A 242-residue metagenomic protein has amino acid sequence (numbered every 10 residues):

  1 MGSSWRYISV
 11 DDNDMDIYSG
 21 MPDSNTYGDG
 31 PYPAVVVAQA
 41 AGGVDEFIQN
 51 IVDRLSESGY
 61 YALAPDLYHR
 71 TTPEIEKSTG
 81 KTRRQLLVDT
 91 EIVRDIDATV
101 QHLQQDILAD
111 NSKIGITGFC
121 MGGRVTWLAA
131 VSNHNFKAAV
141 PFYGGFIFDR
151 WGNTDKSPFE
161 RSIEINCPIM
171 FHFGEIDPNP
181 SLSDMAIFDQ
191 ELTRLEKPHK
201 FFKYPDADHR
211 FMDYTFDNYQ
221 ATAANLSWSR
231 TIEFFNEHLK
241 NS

Functional and structural regions predicted by a protein language model:
W5-A109, S157-P158, R210-M212: Serine-hydrolase catalytic machinery in alpha/beta-hydrolase-like enzymes
L63-A64, P141, F171, F201: Hydrophobic residues in well-ordered beta-strands that form the structural core
T71-I75, F146-G152, N179: A short beta-to-alpha transition loop/helix N-cap that caps and shapes the active-site region
V100-E160: Primarily recognizes the serine-hydrolase "nucleophile elbow" in alpha/beta-hydrolase and SGNH/GDSL folds
E160-N166, L195: Short, conserved loop/helix-junction motifs that constitute active-site signature segments in enzyme catalytic cores
I165, F171-F173: Short beta-strand/loop motif that positions the catalytic acidic residue of the alpha/beta-hydrolase fold
P178-I187: Conserved alpha/beta-hydrolase "acid-adjacent" motif
T193-S242: C-terminal catalytic histidine-bearing segment of alpha/beta-hydrolase fold enzymes
